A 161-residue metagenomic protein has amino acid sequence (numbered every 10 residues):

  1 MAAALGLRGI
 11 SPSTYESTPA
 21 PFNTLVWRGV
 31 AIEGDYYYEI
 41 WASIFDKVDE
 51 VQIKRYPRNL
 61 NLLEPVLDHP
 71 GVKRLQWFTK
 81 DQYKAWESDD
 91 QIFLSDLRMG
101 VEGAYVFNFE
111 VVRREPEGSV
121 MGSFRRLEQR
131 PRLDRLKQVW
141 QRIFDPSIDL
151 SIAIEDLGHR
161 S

Functional and structural regions predicted by a protein language model:
M1-S13: Alpha-helical transmembrane signal-anchor/signal-peptide segments
S13, T24-S161: Extracytosolic and intramembrane catalytic regions of membrane-associated proteins in envelope/secretory systems
P21: N-terminal nucleophile
